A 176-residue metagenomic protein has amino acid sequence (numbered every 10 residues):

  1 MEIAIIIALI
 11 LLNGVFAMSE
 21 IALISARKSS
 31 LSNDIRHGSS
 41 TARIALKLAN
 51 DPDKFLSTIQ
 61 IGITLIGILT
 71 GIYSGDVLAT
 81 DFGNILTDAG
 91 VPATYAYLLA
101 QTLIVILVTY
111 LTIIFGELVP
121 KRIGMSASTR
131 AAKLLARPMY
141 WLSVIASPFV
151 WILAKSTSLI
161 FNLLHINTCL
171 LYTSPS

Functional and structural regions predicted by a protein language model:
M1-S174: Membrane-embedded alpha-helical segments of inner-membrane proteins
